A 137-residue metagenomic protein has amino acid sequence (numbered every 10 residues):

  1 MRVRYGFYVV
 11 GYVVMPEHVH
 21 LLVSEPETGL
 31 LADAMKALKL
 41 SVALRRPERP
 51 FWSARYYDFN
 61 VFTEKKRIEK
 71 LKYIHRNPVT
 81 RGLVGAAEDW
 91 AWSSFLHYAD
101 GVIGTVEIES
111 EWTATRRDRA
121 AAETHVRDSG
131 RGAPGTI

Functional and structural regions predicted by a protein language model:
M1-I137: Short catalytic/metal-binding and nucleic-acid-binding patches
